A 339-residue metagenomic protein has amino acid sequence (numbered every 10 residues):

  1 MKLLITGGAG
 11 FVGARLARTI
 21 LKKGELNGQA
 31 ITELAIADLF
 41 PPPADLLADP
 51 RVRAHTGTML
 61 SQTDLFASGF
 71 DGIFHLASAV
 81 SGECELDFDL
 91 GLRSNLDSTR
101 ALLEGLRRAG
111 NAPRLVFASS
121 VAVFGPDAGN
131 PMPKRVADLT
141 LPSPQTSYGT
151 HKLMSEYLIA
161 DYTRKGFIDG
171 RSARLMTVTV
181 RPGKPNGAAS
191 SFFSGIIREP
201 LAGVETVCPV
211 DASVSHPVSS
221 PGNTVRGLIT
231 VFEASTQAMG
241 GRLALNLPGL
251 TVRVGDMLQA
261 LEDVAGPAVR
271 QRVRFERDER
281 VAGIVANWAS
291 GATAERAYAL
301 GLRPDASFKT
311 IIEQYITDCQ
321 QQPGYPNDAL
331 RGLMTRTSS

Functional and structural regions predicted by a protein language model:
K2-L26: N-terminal Rossmann NAD(P)H-binding glycine-rich loop of SDR-like oxidoreductase domains
I31, F275-R277, A289-A299, A306-S339: Amphipathic terminal alpha-helices
T56-S94: NAD(P)H-binding glycine-rich loop region in Rossmannoid oxidoreductase-like domains and their noncatalytic homologs
D87, L92-T99, V116-A122, H151-K152: Short alpha-helix in the Rossmann-fold core of NAD(P)-dependent oxidoreductases
R100-Q145: Conserved Rossmann-fold NAD(P)-dependent oxidoreductase catalytic core, especially the SDR/UDP-sugar
G129, S143-R171: Active-site Tyr-X1-5-Lys
A160-S215, P221-N223: NAD(P)-dependent short-chain dehydrogenase/reductase
P200, P209-D211, G227-V285, Y325-P326 (+1 more regions): Mid/C-terminal beta-alpha module of Rossmann-like enzyme folds, strongest in SDR-family dehydrogenases/epimerases
